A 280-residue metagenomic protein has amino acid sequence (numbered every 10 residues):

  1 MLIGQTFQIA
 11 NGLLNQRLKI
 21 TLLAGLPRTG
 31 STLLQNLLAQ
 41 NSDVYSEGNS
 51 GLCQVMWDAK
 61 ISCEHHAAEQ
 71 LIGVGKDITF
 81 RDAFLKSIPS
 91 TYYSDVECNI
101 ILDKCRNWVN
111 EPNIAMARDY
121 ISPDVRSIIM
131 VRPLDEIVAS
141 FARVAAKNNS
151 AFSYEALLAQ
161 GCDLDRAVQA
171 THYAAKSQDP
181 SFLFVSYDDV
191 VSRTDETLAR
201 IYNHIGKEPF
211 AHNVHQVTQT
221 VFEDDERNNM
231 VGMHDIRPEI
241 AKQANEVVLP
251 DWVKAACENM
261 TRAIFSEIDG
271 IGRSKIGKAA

Functional and structural regions predicted by a protein language model:
M1-I88, S177, T220-D224: PAPS-dependent sulfotransferase catalytic core
M1-T21, A142, H172, K176 (+2 more regions): PAPS-dependent sulfotransferases, especially Golgi type II membrane carbohydrate sulfotransferases
G30-S31, P133, I201, C257: Generic structural signal for small/hydrophobic residues in well-ordered secondary structure, especially within
L52-Q54, D135-I137, Q216-T218: Short gly/pro/ser/thr-enriched loop/turn and capping motifs at secondary-structure boundaries
L71-T79, Y154, L158-G161, D188 (+1 more regions): Charge-dense, low-complexity intrinsically disordered segments
S94: Conserved donor NDP-sugar-binding/catalytic core segment of glycosyltransferases
E97-H212, R227, V231-I236: PAPS-dependent sulfotransferase catalytic domain
